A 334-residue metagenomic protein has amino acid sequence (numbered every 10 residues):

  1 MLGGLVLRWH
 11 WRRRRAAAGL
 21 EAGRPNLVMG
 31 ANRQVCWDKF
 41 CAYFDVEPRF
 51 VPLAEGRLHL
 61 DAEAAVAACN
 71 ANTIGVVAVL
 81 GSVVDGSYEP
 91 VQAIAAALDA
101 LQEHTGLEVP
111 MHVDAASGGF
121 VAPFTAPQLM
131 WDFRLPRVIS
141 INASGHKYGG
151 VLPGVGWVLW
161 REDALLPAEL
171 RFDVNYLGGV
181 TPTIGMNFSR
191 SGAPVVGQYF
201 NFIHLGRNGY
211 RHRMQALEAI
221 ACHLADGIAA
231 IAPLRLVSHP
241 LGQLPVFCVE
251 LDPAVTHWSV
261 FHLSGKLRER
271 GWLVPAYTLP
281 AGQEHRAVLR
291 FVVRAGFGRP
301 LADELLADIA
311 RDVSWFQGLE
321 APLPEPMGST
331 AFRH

Functional and structural regions predicted by a protein language model:
L2-E169, L177: Conserved PLP-enzyme active-site core in the AAT-like
L5, R207-H334: Non-catalytic terminal extensions of PLP-dependent enzymes
A22-P25, P48-P52, I74-S82, V180 (+4 more regions): Glycine- and acidic
M29, R33, M186-R190, F297 (+1 more regions): Secondary-structure capping and boundary motifs in well-ordered enzyme cores
R33-D38, D61-C69, N187, S191-P194 (+2 more regions): Structured alpha-helical segments in the cores of large, soluble enzyme domains
V51-G56, H104-A115, L170-V174, S238 (+2 more regions): A generic structural motif
T73, V77-A78, D99, E103 (+8 more regions): Hydrophobic alpha-helix feature that most strongly marks membrane-spanning transmembrane helices and their immediate
L107, P123-L244, V249-A254: Active-site C-terminal subdomain of aminotransferase-like
